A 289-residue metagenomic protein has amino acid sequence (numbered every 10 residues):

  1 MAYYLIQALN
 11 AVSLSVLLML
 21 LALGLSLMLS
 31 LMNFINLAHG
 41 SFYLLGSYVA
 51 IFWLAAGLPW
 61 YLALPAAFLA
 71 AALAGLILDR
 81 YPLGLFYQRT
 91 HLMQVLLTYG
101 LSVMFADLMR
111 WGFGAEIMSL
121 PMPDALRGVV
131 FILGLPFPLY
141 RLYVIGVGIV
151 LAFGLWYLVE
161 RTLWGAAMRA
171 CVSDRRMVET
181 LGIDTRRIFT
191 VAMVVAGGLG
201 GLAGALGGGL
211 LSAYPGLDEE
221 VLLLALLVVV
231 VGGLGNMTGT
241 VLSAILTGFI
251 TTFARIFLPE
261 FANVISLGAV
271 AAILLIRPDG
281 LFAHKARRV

Functional and structural regions predicted by a protein language model:
M1-L20, V49, W60-A63, R89-V95 (+5 more regions): Membrane-interfacial amphipathic/re-entrant helices at transmembrane-helix boundaries
Y3-L54, Y81-R89, M93, V229-M237: Single transmembrane alpha-helix segments in multi-pass membrane proteins
L14, P136-A213, M237-S243: Helix-loop-helix "hairpin" substructures at the membrane interface of multi-pass membrane proteins
S47-I51, F68-A74, L101-M109, V147-W156 (+4 more regions): Hydrophobic core segments of alpha-helical transmembrane domains in multi-pass membrane transport and ion-translocation
L58-L69, T190-G200, G204-L275: Transmembrane alpha-helical segments in multi-pass inner-membrane proteins
L58-S102, L108, L242-T247, R277-P278: Alpha-helical transmembrane segments within multi-pass membrane transporters and channels
L85-R161, I188-V191, F253, I265 (+1 more regions): Transmembrane helix-bundle core of multi-pass membrane transporters and related energy-transducing complexes
G112, S173-T180, D184-R187, L258-V289: Cytosolic-side transmembrane-helix boundaries in multi-pass membrane proteins
